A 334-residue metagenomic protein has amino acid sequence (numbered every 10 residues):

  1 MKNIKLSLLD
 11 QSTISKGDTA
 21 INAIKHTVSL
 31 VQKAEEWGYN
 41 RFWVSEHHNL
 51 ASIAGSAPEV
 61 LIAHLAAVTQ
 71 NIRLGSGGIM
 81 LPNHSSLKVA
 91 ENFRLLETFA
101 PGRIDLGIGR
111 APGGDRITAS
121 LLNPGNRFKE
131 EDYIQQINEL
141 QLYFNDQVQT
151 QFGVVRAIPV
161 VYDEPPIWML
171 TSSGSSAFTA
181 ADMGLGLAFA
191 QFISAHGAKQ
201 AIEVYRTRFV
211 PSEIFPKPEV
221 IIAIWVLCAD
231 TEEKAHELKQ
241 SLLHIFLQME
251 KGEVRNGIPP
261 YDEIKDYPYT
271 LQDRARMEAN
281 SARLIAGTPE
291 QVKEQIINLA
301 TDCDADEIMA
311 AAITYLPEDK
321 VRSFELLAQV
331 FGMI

Functional and structural regions predicted by a protein language model:
M1-K2, I62-Q70, E97-R103, Q147 (+3 more regions): Acidic (Asp/Glu)-rich catalytic clusters
M1-T69: N-terminal beta1-alpha1-beta2 module of alpha/beta enzyme domains
K2-A20, N83-Q147, L187: Flexible, glycine-rich active-site loops centered on histidine and acidic residues that chelate a metal or position
L6, G38, E46, L65 (+5 more regions): Conserved, mostly hydrophobic/aromatic
L6-D10, F42-V44, L74-S76, I104-I108 (+4 more regions): Hydrophobic faces of well-ordered beta-strands that scaffold small-molecule active sites in alpha/beta enzyme cores
D10-K25, I79-L87, V161-T171, N280-P289: Active-site mouth loops of central-metabolism enzymes
R127-R156, G197-D304: An alpha-helical appendage that flanks or caps ligand/catalytic pockets
A177-H196, A201-I202: A conserved active-site cap/scaffold subdomain adjacent to cofactor or substrate pockets
